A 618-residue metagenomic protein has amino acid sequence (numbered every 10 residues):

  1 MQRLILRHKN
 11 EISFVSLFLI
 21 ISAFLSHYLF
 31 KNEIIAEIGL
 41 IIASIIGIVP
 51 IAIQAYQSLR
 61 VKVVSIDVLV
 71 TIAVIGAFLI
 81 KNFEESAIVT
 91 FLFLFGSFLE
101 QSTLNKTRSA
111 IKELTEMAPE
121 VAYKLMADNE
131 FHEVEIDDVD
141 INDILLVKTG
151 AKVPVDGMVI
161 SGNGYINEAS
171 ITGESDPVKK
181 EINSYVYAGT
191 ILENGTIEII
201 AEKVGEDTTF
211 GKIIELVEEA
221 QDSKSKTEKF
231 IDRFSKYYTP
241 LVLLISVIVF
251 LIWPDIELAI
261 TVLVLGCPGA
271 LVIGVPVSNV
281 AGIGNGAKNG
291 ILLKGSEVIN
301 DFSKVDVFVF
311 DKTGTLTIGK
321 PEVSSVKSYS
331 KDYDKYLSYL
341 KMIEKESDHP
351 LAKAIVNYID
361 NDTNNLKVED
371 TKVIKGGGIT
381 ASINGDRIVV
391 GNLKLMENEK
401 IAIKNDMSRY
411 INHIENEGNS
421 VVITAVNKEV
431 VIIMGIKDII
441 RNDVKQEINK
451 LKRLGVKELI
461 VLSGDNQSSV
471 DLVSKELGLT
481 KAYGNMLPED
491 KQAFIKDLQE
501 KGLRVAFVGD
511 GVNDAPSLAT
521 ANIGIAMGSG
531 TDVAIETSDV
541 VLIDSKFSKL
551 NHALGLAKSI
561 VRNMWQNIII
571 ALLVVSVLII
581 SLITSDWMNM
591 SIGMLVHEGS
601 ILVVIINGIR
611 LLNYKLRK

Functional and structural regions predicted by a protein language model:
M1-R7, I21-N32, A52-R60, I72-G76 (+9 more regions): Membrane-embedded alpha-helical bundles of multi-pass transporters
Q2, F24-H27, E33-I35, L40-L125 (+8 more regions): Actuator/coupling domain of P-type ATPases
S16-F18, K229-L271, P276-N279, M564-E598: Bilayer-spanning, highly hydrophobic alpha-helical transmembrane segments
A55, N82, T103, A122 (+27 more regions): Residue-level signature of catalytic and energy-coupling elements of molecular machines, predominantly ATP/GTP-dependent
Y56-V64, S102-E113, V277-S296, I609-K618: Juxtamembrane helix-loop transition segments at the membrane interface in multi-pass membrane proteins
S65-V70, K112-M126, A270, N289-T313: Membrane-cytosol interface motif
E113, S296-N513, A519-I523, G555-K558 (+1 more regions): Cytosolic catalytic headpiece
A122, V134, D143, V155-D156 (+10 more regions): Conserved cytosolic headpiece of P-type ATPases
